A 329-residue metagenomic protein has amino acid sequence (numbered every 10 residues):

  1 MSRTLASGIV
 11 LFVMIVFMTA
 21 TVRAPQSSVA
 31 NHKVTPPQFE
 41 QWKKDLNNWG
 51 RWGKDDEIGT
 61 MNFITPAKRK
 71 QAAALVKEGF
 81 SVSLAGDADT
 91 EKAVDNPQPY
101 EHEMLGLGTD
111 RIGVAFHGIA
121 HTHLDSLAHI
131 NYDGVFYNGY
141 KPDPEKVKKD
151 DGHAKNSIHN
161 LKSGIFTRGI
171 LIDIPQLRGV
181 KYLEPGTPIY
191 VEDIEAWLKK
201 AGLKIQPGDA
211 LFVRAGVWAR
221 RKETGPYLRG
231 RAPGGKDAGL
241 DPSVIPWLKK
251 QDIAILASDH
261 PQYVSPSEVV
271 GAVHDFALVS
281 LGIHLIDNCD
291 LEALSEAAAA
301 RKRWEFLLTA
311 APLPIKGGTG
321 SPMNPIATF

Functional and structural regions predicted by a protein language model:
M1-A6: Positively charged n-region of N-terminal signal peptides that target proteins for export
G8-T19: Bacterial N-terminal signal peptides
P25-F329: Active-/binding-site microenvironments in catalytic and ligand-binding cores
